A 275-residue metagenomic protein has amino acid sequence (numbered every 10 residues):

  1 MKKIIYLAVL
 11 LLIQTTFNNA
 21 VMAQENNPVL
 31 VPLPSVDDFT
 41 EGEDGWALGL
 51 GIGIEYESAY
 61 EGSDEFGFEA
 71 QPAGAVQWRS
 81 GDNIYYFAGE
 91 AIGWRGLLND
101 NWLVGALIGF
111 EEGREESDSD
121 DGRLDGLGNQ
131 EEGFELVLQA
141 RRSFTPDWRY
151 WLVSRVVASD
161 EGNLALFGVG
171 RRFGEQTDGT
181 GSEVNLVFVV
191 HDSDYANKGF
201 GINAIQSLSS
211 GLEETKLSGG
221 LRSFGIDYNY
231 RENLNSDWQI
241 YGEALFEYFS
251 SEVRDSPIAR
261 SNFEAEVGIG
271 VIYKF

Functional and structural regions predicted by a protein language model:
M1-D44, S63: Cleavable N-terminal export/targeting peptides
E25-N27, I84-N185, V190-S218, E252-V253 (+1 more regions): Outer-membrane pore/translocation modules
T40-Y56, D100-F110: Transmembrane beta-strand segments of Gram-negative outer membrane beta-barrel proteins
E43-A47, G81, N99-N101, S143-R149 (+4 more regions): Strand-connecting loop/turn motifs
G45, G67-E69, G133, G162-L164 (+2 more regions): Membrane-spanning beta-strands of outer-membrane beta-barrel proteins
G53-E55, A75-Q77, R95, V137-S143 (+3 more regions): Transmembrane beta-barrel domains of outer membrane proteins
E61, N229-F275: Predominantly the C-terminal beta-signal and adjacent terminal strand-loop region of outer-membrane beta-barrel
Q71-V76, V169, F188, N262-F275: Outer-membrane beta-barrel "beta-signal"
